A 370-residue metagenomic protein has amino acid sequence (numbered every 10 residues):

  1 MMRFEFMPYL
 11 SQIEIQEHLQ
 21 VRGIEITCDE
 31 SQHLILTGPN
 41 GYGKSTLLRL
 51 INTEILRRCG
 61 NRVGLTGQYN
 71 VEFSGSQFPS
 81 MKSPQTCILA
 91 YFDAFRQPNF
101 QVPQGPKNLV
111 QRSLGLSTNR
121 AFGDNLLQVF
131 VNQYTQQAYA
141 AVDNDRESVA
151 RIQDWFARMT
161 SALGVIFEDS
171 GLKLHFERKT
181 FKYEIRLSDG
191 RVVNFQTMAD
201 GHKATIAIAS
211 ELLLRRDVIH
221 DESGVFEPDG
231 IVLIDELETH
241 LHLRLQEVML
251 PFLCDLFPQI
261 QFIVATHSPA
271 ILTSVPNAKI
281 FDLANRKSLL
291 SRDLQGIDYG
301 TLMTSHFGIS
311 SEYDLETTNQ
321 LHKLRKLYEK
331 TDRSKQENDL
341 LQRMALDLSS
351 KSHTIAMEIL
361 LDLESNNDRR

Functional and structural regions predicted by a protein language model:
M1-L56, R186-E312: Switch/communication elements of ASCE P-loop NTPase nucleotide-binding domains
M2-F6, D29, R49-I88: Conserved P-loop NTP-binding catalytic core
M2-F6, F122-K203, S210-V225: Extended helical coiled-coil dimerization/tether regions that scaffold and oligomerize large DNA-maintenance assemblies
I13, N61-S80, F181-S188, K279-D282: Short polybasic amphipathic segments
L50, R158-I166, F252, K323: Amphipathic alpha-helical segments that form well-ordered structural scaffolds and often line/cohere around active
F73-G164, M303: Coupling/switch segment of ABC-type P-loop NTPase heads
A140, N144, R178, E247 (+1 more regions): Extended, composition-driven regions rather than compact fold-specific motifs
D255, A270-R370: RecA-like P-loop NTPase motor core
